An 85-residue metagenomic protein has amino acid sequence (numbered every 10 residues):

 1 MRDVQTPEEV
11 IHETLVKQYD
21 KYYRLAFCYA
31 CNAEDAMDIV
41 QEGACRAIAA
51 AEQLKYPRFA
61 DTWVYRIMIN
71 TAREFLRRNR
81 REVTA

Functional and structural regions predicted by a protein language model:
M1-R24, C28, E34-M37, I48: A short, charge-rich alpha-helical start-of-domain segment used by transcription regulators
K17, Y29, R66-I67, F75: Conserved catalytic core of Hanks-type protein kinase domains
R24, D38-C45, A49, R58-N70: Structural recognition of an alpha-helix C-terminal capping motif at a helix-to-coil junction
E52-K55, I69-A85: Arg/Lys-rich amphipathic alpha helix in sigma70-family domain 2
